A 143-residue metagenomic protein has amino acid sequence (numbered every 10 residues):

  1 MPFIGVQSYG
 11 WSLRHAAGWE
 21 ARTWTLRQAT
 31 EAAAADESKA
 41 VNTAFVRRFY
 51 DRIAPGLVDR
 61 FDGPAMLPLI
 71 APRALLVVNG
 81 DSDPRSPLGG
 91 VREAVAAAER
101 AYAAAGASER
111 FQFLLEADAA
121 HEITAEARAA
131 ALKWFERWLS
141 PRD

Functional and structural regions predicted by a protein language model:
M1-I4, V78, E116: Alpha/beta-hydrolase-fold catalytic nucleophile elbow
P2-M66, P87, V91-V95, A103-A107: Mobile cap/lid helix-loop segments that gate and shape the active-site cleft of serine hydrolases
V6, L76, D83: Short loop/turn segments at secondary-structure transitions that flank enzyme active sites
Y50-R52, N79-S82: Short, flexible active-site loops
P55, P72-A74: Proline-centered helix-kink/hinge sites
I70, V77-N79: Short beta-strand/loop motif that positions the catalytic acidic residue of the alpha/beta-hydrolase fold
D81-S86, A120-E122: Acidic catalytic loop of the alpha/beta-hydrolase fold
A96-D143: C-terminal catalytic histidine-bearing segment of alpha/beta-hydrolase fold enzymes
